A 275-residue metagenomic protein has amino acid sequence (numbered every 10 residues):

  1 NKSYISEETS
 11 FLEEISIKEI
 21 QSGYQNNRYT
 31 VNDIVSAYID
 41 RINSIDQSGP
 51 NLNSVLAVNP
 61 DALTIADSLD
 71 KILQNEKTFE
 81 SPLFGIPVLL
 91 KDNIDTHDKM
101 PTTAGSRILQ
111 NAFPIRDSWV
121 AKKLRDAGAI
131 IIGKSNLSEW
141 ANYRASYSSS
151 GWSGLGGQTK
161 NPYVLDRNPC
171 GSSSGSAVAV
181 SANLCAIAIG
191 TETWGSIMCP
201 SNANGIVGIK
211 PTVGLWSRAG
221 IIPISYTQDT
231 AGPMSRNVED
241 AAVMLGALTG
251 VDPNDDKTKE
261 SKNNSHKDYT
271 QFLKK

Functional and structural regions predicted by a protein language model:
N1-N111, W140-N142, T258-T270, K274: Short, well-ordered alpha-helical
E13, P169, M234: Aromatic-acidic/polar surface patches that form glycan- and anion
I15, N26-Y29, S174, D229 (+1 more regions): Residue-level signal for the nucleotide or nucleotide-sugar donor/cofactor binding architecture
K18, S36-I39, L63, D67 (+4 more regions): Predominant activation on well-ordered alpha-helical scaffold segments within soluble catalytic domains
R41-I45, I65, L69-E76, A127 (+4 more regions): Change "in soluble alpha/beta enzymes" to "in soluble alpha/beta proteins
L83-A231, D256-K259: Short glycine/serine-rich loop/turn segments
K210-K275: A short helix-breaking turn/cap at a secondary-structure junction
